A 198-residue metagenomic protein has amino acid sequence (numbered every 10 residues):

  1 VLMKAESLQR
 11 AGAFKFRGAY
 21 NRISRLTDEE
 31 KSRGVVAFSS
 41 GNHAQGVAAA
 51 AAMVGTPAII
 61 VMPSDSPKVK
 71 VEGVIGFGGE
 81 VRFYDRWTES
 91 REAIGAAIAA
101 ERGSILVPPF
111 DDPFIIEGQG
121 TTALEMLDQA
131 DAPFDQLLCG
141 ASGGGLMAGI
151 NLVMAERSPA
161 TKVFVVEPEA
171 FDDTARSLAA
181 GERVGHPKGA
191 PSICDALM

Functional and structural regions predicted by a protein language model:
V1-M198: PLP-dependent amino-acid enzyme catalytic core
